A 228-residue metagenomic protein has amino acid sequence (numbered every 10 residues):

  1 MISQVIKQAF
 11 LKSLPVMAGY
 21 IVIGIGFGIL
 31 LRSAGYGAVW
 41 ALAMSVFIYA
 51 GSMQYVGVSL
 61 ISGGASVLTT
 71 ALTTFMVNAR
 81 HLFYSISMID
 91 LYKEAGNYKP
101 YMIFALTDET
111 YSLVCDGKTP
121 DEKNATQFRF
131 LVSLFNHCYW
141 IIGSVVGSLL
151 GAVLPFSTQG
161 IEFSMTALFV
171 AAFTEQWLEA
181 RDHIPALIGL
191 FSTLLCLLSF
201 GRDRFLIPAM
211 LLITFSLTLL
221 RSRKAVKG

Functional and structural regions predicted by a protein language model:
M1-Q8: Short, Lys/Arg-rich, polar N-terminal cytosolic tail immediately upstream of the first transmembrane signal-anchor
L11-I103, Y139: Pore-lining transmembrane helices
I29, V46, S59, S87 (+7 more regions): Membrane-interface helix caps of multi-pass small-molecule transporters
Y49-M53, M76-F83, L168-T174, T193-L195 (+1 more regions): Alpha-helical transmembrane segments and their membrane-interface exit regions
M53-S59, F83-M88, T174-E179, L197-L206 (+1 more regions): Juxtamembrane membrane-interface segments at transmembrane alpha-helix termini
L72-E162: Helix-loop-helix junctions within the multi-pass membrane cores of secondary transporters/permeases
T126-P208, L219: Membrane-embedded alpha-helical modules
